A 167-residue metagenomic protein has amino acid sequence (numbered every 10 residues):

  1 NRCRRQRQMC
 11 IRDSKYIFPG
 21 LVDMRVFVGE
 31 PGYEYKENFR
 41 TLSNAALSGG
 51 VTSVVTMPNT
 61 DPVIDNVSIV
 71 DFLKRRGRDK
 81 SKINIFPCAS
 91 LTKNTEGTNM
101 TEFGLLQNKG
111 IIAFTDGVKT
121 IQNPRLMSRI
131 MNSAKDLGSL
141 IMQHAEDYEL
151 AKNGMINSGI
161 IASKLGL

Functional and structural regions predicted by a protein language model:
N1-I11: Single conserved hydrophobic/aromatic residue that forms the stacking wall/gate of nucleotide- or nucleobase-binding
R2, A45-A46, L73, L106 (+2 more regions): Generic structural signal for hydrophobic
K15-G77: Metal-associated gating/positioning segment near the N- to mid-region
Y35-S43, T95-L105: Short, acidic/polar
T41-I64, S81-K93, Q107-Q122, G138-E146: Divalent metal-dependent hydrolysis catalytic cores, especially in the metallo-beta-lactamase
G49-V51, R75-N84, Y148-L167: Active-site gating loops and adjacent loop-to-helix segments of metal-dependent hydrolytic enzymes
V63-L73, T120-S133: Active-site-adjacent beta->alpha loops and helix N-cap segments on the catalytic face of soluble alpha/beta enzymes
K119, M127-A162: Functional cores that coordinate and move charged inorganic groups
